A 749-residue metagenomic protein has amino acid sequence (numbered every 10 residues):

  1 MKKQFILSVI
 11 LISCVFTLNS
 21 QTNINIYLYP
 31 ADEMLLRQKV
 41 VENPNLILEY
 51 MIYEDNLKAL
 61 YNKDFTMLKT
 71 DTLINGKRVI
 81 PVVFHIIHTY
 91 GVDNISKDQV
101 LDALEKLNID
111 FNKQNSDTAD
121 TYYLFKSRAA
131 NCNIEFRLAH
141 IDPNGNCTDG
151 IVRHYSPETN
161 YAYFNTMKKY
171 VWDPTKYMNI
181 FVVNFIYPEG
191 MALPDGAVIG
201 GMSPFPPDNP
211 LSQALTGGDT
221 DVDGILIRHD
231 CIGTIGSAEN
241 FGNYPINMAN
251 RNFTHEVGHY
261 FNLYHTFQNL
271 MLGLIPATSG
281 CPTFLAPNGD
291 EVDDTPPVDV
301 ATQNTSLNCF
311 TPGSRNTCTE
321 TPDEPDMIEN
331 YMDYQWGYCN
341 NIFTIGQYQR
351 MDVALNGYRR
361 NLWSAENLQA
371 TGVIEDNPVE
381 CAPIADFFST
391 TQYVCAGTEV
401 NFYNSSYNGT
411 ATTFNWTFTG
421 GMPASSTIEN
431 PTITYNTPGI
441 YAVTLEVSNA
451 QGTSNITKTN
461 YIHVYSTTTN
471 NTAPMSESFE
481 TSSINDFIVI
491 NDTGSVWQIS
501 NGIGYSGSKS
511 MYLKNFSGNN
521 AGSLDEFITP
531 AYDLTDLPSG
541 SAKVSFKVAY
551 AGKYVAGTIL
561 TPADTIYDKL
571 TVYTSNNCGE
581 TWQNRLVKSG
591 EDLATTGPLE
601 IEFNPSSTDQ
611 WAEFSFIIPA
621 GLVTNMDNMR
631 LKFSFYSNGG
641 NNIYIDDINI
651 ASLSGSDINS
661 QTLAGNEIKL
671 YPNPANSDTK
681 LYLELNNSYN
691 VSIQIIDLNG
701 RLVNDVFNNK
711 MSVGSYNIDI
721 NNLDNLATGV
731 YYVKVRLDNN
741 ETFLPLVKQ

Functional and structural regions predicted by a protein language model:
Q21-M178, V183-P188, Y465: Propeptide-to-catalytic entry region of secreted or membrane-anchored zinc metalloproteases
E105-S306: Metzincin-family zinc-dependent endopeptidase catalytic domain
T344, A521-D525, T558-T565, S634-L653: Extracellular carbohydrate recognition
T371-T390, Y465-S478, I650-Y671, N686: Residue-level detector of functionally pivotal "anchor" positions at catalytic/ligand-binding pockets or at interdomain
E375-M475: Extracellular/lumenal mature domains of secreted and surface-exposed proteins
T469-L524, T565, G590-T596: Extracellular glycan-recognition surfaces and repeat-rich motifs
A542-S545, A549-Y550, D657-Y671, A675-I696 (+1 more regions): Glycine-centered coil/turn sites that cap beta-strands in beta-rich domains
F707-D738, F743: Short, surface-exposed loop/turn motifs with a glycine/proline- and acidic-biased composition
